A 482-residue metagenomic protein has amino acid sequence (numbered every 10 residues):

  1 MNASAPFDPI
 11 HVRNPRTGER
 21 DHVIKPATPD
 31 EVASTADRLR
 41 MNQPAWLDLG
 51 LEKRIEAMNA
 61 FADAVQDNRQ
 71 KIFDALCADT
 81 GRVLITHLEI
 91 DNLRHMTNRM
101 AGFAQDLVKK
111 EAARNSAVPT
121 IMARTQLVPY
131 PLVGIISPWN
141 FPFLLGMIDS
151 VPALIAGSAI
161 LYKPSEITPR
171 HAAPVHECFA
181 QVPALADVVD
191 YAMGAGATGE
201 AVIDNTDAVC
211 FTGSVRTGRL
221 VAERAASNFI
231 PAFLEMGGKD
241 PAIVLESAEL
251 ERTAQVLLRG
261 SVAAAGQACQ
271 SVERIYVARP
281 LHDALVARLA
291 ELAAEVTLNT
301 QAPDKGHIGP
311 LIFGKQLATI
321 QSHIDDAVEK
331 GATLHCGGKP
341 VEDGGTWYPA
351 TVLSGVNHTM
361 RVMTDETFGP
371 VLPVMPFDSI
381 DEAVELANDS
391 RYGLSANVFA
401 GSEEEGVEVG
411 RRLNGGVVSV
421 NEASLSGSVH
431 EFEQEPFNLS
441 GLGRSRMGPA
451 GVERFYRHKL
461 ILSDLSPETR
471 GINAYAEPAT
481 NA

Functional and structural regions predicted by a protein language model:
M1-I121: N-terminal Rossmann-like NAD(P)+-binding subdomain of aldehyde/semialdehyde dehydrogenases
F7-I10, V272, L394: Short loop/turn microsegments at loop-to-beta-strand junctions
T17-V23, P340, W347-A482: Conserved C-terminal structural/oligomerization subdomain of aldehyde/semialdehyde dehydrogenase
G18, R54, L76, G157 (+8 more regions): Residue-level signal for inorganic ion chemistry
R20-A27, N42-D48, I135, I243-V244 (+5 more regions): Short, well-ordered beta-strand elements within core beta-sheets of diverse protein domains
Q43, L47, A62-R69, F73 (+18 more regions): Structural signal for hydrophobic packing residues in well-ordered secondary-structure cores of soluble enzyme domains
E111-R252, F377: Rossmann-like NAD(P) dinucleotide-binding subdomain of oxidoreductase/dehydrogenase enzymes
P183, R216-N357, D381, V420 (+2 more regions): ALDH superfamily catalytic-core signature
